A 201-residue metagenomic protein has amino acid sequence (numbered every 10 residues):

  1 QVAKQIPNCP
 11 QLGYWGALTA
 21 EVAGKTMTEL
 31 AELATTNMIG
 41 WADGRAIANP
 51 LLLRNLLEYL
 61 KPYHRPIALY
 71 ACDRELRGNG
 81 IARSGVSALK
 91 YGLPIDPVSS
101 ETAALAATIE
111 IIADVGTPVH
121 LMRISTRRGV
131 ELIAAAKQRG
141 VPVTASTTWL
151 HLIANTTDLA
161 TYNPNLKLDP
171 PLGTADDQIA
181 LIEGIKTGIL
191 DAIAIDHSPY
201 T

Functional and structural regions predicted by a protein language model:
Q1-K25: Metal-cofactor-binding active-site regions of metalloenzymes
M27-I193: Histidine/acidic residue-rich metal-binding segments in metalloenzymes
I195-T201: Active-site anion/phosphate-binding pocket segments in diverse small-molecule metabolic enzymes
